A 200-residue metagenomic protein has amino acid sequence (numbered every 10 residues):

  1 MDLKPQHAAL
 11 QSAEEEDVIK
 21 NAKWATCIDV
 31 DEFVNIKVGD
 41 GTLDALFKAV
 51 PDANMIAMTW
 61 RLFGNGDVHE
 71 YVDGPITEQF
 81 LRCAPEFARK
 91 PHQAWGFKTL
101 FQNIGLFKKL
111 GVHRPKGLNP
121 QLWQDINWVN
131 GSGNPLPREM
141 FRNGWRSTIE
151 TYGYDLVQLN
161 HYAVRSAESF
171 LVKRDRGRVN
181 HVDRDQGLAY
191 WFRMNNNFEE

Functional and structural regions predicted by a protein language model:
M1-C27, N35-V38: Active-site-proximal specificity loops/subdomain of glycosyltransferases
A9, I36-E200: Catalytic-site signature of metal-activated, phosphate-bearing donor transferases, centered on the GT-A/GT-A-like
K23, D31, N54: Conserved acidic residues
C27-D31, W60-L62: Short, glycine/charge-rich beta-strand/loop segments that flank catalytic centers and engage negatively charged groups
